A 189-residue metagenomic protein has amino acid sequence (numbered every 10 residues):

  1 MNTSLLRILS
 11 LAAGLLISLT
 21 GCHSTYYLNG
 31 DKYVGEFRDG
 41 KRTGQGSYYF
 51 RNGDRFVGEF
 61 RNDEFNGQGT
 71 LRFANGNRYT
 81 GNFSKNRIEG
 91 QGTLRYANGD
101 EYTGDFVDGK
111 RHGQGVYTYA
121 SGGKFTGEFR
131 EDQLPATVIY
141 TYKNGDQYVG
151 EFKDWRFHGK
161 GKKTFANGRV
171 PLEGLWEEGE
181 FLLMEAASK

Functional and structural regions predicted by a protein language model:
M1-L9: Bacterial N-terminal signal peptides that target proteins for export
S10-S18: Bacterial N-terminal signal peptides
S18-K189: Glycine/tyrosine- and acidic-biased, solvent-exposed loop/turn segments at the edges of beta-strands
